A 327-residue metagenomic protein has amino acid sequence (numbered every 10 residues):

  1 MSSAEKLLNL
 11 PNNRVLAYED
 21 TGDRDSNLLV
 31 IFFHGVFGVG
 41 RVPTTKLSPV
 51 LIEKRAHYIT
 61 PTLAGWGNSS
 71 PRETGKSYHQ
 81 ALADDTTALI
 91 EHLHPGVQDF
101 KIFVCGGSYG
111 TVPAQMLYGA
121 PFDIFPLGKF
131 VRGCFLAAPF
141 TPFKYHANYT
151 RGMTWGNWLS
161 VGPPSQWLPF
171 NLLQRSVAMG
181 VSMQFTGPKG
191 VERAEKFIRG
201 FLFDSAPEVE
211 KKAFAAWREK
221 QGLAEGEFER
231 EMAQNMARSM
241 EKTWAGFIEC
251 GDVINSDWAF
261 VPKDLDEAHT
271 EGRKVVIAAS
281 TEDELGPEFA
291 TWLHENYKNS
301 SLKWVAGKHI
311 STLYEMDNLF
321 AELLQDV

Functional and structural regions predicted by a protein language model:
D23-N27, H34-V39, S108: Active-site glycine-rich loops that stabilize anionic/oxyanionic intermediates across multiple enzyme folds
V36-P49, P71-R72: The serine-hydrolase catalytic nucleophile loop
L51-R72: Conserved alpha/beta-hydrolase
A81-I102, M116: Conserved acidic catalytic loop of the alpha/beta-hydrolase fold
L127-N235: Alpha/beta-hydrolase-fold enzymes
F247, A279, E284-F289: Conserved alpha/beta-hydrolase "acid-adjacent" motif
T270-E271, V276-A279: Short beta-strand/loop motif that positions the catalytic acidic residue of the alpha/beta-hydrolase fold
T291-V327: Catalytic active-site module of serine/aspartate enzymes centered on a nucleophile-bearing elbow/loop
